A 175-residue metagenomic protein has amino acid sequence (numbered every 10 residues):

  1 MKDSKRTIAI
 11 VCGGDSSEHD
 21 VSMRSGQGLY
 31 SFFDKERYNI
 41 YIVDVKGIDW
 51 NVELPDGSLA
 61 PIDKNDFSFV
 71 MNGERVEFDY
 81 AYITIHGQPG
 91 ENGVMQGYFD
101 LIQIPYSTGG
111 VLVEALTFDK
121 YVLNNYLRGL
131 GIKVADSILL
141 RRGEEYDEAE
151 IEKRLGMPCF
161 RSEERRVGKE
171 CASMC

Functional and structural regions predicted by a protein language model:
M1-S107, V111-L112, T117-F118, V122 (+1 more regions): ATP-binding N-terminal substructure of ATP-dependent carboxylate-amine bond-forming enzymes
Y121-L130: Structured adenosyl-cofactor binding patch, chiefly the S-adenosyl-L-methionine
G129-R161: Rossmann-like NAD(P)H-binding beta-loop-alpha module
E163-C175: Single conserved hydrophobic/aromatic residue that forms the stacking wall/gate of nucleotide- or nucleobase-binding
